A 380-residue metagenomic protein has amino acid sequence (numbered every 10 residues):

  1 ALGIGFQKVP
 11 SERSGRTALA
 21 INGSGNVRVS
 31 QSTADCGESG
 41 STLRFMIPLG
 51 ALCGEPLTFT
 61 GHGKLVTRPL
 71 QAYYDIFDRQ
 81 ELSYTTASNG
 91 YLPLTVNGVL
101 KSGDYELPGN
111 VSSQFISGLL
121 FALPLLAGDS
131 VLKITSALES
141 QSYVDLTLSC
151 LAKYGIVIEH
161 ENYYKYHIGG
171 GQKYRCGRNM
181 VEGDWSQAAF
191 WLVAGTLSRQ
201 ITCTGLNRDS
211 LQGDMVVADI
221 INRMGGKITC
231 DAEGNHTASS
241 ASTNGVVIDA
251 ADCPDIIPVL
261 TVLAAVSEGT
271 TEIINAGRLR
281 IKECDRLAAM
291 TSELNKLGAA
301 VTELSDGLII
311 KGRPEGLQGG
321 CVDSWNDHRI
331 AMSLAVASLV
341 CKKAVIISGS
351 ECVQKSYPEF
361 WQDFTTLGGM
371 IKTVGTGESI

Functional and structural regions predicted by a protein language model:
A1-I380: Structural preference for solvent-exposed beta-strand-turn elements and adjacent flexible terminal/loop segments within
